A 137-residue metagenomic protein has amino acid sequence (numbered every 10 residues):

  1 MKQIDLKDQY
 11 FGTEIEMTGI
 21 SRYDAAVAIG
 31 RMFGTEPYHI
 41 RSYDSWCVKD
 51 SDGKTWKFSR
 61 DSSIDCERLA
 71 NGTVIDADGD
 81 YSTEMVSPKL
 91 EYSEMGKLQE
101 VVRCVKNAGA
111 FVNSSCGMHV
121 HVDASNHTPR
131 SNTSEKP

Functional and structural regions predicted by a protein language model:
M1-P137: Phosphate/nucleotide-binding catalytic core
